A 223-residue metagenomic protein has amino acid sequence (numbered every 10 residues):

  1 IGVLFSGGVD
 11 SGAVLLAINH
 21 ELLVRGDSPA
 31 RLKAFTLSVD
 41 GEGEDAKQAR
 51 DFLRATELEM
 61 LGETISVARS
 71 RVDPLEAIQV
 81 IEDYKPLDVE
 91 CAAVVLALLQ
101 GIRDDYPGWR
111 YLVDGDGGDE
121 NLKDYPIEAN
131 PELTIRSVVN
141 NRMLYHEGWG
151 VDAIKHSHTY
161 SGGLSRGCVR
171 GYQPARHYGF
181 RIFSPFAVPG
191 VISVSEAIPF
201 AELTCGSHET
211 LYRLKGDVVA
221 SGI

Functional and structural regions predicted by a protein language model:
I1-G222: ATP-dependent adenylate-handling active sites, centered on carboxylate activation for C-N bond formation
